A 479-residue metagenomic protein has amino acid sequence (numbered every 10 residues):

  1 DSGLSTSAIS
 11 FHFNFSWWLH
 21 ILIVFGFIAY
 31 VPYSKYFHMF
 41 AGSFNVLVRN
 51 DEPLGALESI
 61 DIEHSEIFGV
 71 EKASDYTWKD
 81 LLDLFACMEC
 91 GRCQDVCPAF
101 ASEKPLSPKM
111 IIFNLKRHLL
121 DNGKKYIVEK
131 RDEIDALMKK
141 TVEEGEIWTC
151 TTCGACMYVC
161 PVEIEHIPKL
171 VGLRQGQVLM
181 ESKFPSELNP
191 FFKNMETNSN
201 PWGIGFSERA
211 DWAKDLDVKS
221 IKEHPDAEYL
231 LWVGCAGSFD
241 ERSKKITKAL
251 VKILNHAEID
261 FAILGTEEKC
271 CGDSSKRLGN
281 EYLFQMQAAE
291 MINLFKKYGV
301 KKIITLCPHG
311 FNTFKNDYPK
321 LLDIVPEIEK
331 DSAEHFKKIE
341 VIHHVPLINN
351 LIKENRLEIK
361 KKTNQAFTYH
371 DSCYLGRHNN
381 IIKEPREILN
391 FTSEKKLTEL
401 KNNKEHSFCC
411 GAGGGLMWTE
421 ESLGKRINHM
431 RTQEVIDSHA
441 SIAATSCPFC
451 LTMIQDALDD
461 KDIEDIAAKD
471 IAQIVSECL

Functional and structural regions predicted by a protein language model:
D1-V70, Y76-W78, F113: Membrane-embedded alpha-helical bundles of multi-pass integral membrane proteins
E52-K79, R117-K140, K383-T392, G415-T419 (+1 more regions): Short, charged low-complexity linear segments at domain edges
G55-P108, T152: Non-transmembrane accessory domains of multi-pass membrane transporters/channels
D75-L84, L106-I112, L119-S332, F336: Iron-sulfur-cluster electron-transfer modules
V233-H335, Y374-F391, K395-L479: Cofactor-cradling patches in redox/metallo enzymes
M286-E290, L347-E354: Active-site glycine-rich loop that binds ribose-phosphate moieties when present
N350-L389: C-terminal amphipathic alpha-helical segment
